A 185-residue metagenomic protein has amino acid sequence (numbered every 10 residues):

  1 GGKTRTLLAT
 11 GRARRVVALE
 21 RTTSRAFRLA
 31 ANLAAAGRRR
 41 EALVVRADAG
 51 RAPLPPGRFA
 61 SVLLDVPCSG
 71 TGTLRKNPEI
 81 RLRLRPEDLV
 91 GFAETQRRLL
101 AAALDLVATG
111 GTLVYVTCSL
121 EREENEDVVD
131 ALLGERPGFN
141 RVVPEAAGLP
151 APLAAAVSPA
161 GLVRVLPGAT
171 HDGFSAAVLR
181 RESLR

Functional and structural regions predicted by a protein language model:
G1-R185: S-adenosylmethionine
